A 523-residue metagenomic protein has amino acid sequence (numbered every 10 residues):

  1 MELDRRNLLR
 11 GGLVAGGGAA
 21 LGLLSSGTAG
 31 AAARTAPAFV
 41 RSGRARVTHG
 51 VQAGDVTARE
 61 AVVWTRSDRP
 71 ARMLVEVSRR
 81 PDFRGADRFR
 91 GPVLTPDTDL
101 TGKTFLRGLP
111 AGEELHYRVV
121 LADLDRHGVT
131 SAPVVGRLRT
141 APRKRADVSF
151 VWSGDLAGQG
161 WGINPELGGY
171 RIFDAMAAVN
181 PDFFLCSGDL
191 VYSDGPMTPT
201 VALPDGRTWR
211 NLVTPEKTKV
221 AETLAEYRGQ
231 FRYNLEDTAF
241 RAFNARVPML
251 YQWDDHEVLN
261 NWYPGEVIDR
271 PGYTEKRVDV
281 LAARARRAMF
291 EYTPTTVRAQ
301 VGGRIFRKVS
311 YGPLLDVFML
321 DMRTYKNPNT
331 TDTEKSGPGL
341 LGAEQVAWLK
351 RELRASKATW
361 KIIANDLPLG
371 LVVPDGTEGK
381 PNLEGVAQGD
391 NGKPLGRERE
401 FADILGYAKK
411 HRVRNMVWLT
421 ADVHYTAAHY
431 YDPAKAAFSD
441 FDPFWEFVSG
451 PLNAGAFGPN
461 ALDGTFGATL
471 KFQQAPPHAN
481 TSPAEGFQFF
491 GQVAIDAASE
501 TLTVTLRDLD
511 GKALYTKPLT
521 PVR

Functional and structural regions predicted by a protein language model:
E2-L23, A32-R523: Metal-dependent phosphoester/phosphodiester hydrolase catalytic core
